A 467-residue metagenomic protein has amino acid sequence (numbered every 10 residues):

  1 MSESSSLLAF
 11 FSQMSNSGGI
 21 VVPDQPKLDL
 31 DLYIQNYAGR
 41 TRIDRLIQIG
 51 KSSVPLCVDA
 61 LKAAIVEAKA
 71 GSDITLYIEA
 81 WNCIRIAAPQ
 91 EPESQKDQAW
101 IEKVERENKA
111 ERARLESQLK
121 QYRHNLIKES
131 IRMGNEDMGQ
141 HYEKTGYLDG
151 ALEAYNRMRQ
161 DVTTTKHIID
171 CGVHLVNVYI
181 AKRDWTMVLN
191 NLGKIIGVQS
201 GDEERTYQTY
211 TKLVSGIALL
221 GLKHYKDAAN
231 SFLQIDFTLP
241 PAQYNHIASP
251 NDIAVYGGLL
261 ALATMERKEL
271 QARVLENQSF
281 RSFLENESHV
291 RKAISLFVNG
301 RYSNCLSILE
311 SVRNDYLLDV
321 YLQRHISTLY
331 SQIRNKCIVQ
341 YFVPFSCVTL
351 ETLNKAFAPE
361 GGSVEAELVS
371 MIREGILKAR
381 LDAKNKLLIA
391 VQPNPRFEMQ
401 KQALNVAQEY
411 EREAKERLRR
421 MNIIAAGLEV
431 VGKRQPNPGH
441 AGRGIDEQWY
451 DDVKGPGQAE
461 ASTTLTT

Functional and structural regions predicted by a protein language model:
M1-I168, V173, N177-T467: Charged, E/D/K/R/S-rich low-complexity terminal regions of large eukaryotic assembly subunits
